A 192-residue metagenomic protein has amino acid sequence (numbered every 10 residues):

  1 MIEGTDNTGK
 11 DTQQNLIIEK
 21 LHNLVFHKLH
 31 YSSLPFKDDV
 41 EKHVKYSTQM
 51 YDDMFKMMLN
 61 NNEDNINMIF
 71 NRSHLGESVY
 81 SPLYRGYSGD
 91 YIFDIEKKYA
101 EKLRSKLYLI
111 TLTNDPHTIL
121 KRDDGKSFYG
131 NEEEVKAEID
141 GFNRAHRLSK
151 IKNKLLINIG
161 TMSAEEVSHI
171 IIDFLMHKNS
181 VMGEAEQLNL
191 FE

Functional and structural regions predicted by a protein language model:
I2: Hydrophobic anchor at the beta1->P-loop junction of P-loop NTPases
T8, T12-I66, D123: Conserved substrate/cofactor phosphate-moiety recognition/catalytic segment in nucleotide-dependent phosphotransferases
N15-I17, P82-R85, D123-S127, I170-I172: Short, glycine/charged-enriched secondary-structure capping and boundary segments
H27-L29, Y108-L112, L155-I157: Hydrophobic/aromatic beta-strand patches that form the interior of the parallel beta-sheet core in alpha/beta enzyme
D38-T111: Glycine-rich phosphate-binding loop used to anchor ATP phosphates in small-molecule kinases, encompassing both
H74-G76, T113-I119, M162-S163: Conserved nucleotide-binding/hydrolysis micro-motifs of P-loop NTPases
Y84-R147, L190: A glycine- and Lys/Arg-enriched "phosphate-lid" helix/loop adjacent to the NTP-binding pocket of small-molecule kinases
F128, E133-K136, D140-E192: NTP-dependent small-molecule kinase module
